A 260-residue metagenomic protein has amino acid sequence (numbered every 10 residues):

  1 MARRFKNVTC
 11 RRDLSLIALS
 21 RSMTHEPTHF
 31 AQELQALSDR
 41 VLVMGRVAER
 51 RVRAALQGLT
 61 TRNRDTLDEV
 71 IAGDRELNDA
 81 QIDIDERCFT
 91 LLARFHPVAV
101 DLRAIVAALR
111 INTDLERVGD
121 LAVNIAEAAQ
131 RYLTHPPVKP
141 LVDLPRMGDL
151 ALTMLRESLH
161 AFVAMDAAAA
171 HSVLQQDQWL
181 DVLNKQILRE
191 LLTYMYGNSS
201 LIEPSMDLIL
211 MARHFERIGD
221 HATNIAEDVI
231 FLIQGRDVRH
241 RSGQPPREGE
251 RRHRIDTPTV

Functional and structural regions predicted by a protein language model:
R4: Conserved small-residue motifs centered on glycine
L16-V260: Cytosolic, long alpha-helical scaffolding segments
